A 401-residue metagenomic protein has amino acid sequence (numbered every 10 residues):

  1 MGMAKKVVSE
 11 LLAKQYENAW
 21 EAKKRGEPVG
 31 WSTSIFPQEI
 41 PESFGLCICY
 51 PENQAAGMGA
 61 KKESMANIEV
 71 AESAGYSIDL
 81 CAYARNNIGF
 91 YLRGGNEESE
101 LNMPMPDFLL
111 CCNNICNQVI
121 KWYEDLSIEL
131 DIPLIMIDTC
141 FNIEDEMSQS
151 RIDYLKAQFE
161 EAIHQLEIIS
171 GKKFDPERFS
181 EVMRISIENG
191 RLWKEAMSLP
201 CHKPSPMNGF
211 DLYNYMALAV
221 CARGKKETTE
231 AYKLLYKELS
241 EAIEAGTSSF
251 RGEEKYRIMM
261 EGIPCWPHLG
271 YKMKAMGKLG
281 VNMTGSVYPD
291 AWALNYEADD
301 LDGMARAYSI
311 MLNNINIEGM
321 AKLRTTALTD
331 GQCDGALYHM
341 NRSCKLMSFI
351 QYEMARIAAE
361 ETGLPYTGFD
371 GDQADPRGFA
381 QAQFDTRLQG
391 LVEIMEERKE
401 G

Functional and structural regions predicted by a protein language model:
M1-P28, K156, E160-D290, L294 (+1 more regions): A charged, amphipathic alpha-helical module
V29, D107-F108, R257, G335: Structural motif
S32-T33, M259-E261, H339: Short hydrophobic segments within beta-strands
I35-N102, D107, I115, W122-Y123: An N-terminal, globular interaction/scaffold subdomain
S43-E72, M259-T325, T329: Redox- and metal-dependent alpha/beta enzyme cores, enriched for Fe-S-associated oxidoreductases and cofactor-handling
E72-D79, D153-Q165, G303-N313, Q383-G401: A polyampholytic, Gly/Pro-enriched intrinsically disordered region
F90-G95, E100-L199: Internal, well-ordered alpha/beta segment that forms a basic, Gly-enriched binding/recognition surface
A321-L328, C333-G335, H339-G401: TerminUS-proximal long segments
